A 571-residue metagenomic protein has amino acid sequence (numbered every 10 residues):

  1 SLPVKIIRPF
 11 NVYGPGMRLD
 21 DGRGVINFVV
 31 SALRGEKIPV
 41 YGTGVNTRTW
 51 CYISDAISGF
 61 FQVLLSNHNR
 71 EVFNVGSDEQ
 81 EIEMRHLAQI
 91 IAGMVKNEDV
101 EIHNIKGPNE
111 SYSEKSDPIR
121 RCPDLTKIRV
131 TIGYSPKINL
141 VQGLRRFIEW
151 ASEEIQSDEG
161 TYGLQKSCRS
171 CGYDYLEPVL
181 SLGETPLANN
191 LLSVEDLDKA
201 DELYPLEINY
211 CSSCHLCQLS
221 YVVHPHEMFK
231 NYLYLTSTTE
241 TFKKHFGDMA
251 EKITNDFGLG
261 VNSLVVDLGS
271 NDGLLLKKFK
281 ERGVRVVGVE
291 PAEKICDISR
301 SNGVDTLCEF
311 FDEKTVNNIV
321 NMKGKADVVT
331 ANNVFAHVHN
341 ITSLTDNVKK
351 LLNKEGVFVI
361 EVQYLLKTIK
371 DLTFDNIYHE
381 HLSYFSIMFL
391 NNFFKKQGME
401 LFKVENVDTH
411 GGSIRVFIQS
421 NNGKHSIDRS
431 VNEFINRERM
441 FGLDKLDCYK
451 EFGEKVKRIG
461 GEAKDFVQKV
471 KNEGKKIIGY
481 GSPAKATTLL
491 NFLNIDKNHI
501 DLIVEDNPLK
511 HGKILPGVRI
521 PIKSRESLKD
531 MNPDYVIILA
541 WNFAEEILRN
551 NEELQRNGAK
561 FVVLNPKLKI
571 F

Functional and structural regions predicted by a protein language model:
L2-P3, V12-N27, R34-E36, Y41 (+4 more regions): Glycine/proline-rich active-site loop of Rossmann-fold NAD(P)-dependent oxidoreductases
I53, P108-S135, Q142: Conserved C-terminal active-site "lid" loop/helix of NAD(P)H-dependent oxidoreductases that clamps the redox cofactor
S66-S113, L125: Mid/C-terminal beta-alpha module of Rossmann-like enzyme folds, strongest in SDR-family dehydrogenases/epimerases
T126-K127, L140-L164: Amphipathic terminal alpha-helices
Y162-T241, E405: N-terminal juxtadomain amphipathic helix that follows a signal peptide/anchor or precedes a small N-terminal auxiliary
L187, I360-S383, I387-L390, F394: Short, glycine-/aromatic-enriched active-site segment of Class I SAM-dependent methyltransferases
T342-V357: A short glycine-rich, Lys/Arg-flanked "PGG" loop and its adjoining helix->strand segment in the class I
G411-K455: Flexible, glycine-/basic-rich loop-and-beta segments that form/coincide with the SAM-dependent methyltransferase
